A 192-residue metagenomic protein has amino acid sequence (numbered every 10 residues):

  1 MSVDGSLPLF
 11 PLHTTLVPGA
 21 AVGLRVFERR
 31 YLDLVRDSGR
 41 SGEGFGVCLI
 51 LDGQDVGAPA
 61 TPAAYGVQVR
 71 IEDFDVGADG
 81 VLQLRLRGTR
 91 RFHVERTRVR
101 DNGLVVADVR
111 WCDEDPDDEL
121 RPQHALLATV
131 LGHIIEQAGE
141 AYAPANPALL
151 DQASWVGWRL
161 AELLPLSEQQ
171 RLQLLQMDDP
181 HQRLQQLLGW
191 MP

Functional and structural regions predicted by a protein language model:
M1-P192: N-terminal low-complexity, acidic/polar interaction/targeting segments
